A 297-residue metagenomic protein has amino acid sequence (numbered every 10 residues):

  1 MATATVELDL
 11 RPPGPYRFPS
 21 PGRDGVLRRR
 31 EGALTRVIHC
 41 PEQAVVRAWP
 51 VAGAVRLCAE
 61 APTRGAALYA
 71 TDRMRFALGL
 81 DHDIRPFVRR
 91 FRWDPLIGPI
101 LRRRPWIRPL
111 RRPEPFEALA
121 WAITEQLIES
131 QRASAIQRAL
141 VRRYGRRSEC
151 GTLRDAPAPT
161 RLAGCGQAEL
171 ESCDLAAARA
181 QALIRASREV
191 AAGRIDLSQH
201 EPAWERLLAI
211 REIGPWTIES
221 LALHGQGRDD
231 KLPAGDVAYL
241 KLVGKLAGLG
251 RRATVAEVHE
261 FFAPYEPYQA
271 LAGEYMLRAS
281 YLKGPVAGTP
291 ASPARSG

Functional and structural regions predicted by a protein language model:
M1-G297: HhH-family (HhH-GPD) DNA N-glycosylase catalytic core used in base-excision repair
